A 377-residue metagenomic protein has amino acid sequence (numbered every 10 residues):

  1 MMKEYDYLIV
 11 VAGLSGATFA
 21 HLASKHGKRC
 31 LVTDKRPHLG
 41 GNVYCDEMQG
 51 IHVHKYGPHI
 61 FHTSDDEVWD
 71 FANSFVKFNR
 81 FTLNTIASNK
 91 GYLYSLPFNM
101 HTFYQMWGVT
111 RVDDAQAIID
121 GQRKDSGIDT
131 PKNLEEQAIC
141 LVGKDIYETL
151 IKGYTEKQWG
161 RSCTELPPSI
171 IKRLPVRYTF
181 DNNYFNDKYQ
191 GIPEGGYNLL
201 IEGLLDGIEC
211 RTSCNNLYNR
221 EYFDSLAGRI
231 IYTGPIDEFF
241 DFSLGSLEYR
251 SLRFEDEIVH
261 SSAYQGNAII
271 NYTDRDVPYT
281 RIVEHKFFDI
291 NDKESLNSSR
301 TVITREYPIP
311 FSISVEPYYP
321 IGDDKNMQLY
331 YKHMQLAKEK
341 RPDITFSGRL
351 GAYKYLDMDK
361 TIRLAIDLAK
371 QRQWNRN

Functional and structural regions predicted by a protein language model:
Y5-V32, A369: N-terminal Rossmann-like FAD-binding beta1-loop-alpha1 element of flavoenzymes
V11, T82, C210-N216, G348: Short loop/edge segments at beta-strand edges and connector loops that shape dinucleotide/nucleotide cofactor-binding
L14-S15, P37-H38, H101, E156 (+5 more regions): Short, solvent-exposed loop/turn segments at secondary-structure junctions
S24-Q49: Glycine-rich FAD pyrophosphate-binding loop
E47-K55, N182-Y184: Short glycine/proline- and charge-enriched loop/turn segments that cap or connect secondary-structure elements
P58-Y92: N-terminal FAD cofactor-binding segment of flavoenzymes
A87-R229, T233, D237-F240: Active-site/ligand-binding neighborhood in enzyme catalytic cores
G228, E238-R376: C-terminal segments that line or cap access tunnels to active or ligand-binding sites in enzymes and enzyme-associated
